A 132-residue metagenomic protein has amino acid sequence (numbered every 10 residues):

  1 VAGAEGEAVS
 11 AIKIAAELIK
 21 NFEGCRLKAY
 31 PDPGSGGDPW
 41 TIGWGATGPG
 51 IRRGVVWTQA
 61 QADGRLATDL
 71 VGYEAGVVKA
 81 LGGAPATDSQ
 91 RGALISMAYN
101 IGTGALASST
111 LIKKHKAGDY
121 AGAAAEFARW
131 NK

Functional and structural regions predicted by a protein language model:
V1-K132: Cell-wall polysaccharide-cleaving catalytic domain and substrate-binding groove, primarily in peptidoglycan/chitin
